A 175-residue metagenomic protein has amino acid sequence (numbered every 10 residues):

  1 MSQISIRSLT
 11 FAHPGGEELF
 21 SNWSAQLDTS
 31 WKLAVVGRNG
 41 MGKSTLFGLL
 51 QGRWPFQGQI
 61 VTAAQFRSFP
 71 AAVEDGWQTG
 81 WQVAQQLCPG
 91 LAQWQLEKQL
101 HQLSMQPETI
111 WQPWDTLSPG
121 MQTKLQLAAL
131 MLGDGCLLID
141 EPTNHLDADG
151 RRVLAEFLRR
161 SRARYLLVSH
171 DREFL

Functional and structural regions predicted by a protein language model:
M1-L175: ABC ATP-binding cassette signature C-motif
